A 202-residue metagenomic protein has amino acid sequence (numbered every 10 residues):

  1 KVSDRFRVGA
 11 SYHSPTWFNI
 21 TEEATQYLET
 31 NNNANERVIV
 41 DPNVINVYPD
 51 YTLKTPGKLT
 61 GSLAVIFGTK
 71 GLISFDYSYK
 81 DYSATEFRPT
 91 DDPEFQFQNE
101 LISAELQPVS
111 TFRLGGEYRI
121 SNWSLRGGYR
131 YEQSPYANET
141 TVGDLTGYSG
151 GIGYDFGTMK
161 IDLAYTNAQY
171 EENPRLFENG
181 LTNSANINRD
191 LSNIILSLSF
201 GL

Functional and structural regions predicted by a protein language model:
K1-L202: Outer-membrane beta-barrel porins/channels
